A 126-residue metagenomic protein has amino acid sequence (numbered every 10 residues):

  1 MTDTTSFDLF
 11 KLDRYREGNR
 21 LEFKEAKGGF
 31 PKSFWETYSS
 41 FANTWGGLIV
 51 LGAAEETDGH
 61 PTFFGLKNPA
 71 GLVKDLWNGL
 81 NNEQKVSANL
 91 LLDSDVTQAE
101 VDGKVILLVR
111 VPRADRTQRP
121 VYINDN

Functional and structural regions predicted by a protein language model:
M1-N126: Conserved N-terminal catalytic/coupling substructures associated with nucleotide/phosphate chemistry
